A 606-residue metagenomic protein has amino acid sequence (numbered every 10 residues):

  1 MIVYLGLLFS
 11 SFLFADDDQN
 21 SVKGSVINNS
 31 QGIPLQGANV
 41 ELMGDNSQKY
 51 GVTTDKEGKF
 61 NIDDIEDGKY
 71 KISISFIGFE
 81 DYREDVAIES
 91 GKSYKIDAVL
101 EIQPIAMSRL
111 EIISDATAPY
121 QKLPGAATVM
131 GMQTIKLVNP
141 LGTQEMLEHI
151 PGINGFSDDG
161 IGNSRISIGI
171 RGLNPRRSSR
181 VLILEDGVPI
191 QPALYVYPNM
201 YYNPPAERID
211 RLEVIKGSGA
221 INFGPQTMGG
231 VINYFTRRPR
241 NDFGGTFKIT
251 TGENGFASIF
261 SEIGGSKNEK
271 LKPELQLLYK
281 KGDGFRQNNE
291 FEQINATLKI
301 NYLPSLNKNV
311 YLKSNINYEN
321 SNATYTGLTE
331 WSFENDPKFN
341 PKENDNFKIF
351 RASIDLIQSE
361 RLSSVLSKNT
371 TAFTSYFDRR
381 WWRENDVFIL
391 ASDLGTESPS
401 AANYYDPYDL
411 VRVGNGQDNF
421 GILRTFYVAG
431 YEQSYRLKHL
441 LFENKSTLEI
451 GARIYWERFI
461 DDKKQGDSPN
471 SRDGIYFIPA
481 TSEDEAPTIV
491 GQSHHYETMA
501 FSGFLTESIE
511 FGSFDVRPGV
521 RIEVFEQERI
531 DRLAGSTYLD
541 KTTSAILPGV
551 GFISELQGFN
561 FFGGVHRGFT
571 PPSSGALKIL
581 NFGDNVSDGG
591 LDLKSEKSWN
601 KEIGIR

Functional and structural regions predicted by a protein language model:
I27-Q31, A38-D45, S75-F79, E89 (+2 more regions): Short, acidic, small-residue-rich periplasmic hinge/interaction motif at the N-terminus of Gram-negative outer-membrane
D45-K59: Short, acidic Ser/Thr/Gly-rich low-complexity loop/linker segments typical of extracellular and cell-surface proteins
D63, V188-K216: Short acidic/polar hinge/loop motifs at secondary-structure boundaries that mediate gating or recognition
I135, L147, L212-V214, I232-Y234 (+1 more regions): Non-catalytic regulatory/gating segments with a bias toward low-complexity or hydrophobic composition
Q144-P192: Extracytoplasmic beta-strand/coil segments of soluble accessory domains associated with Gram-negative outer-membrane
G244, T251-K281, R286-T324, N346-S364: Transmembrane beta-barrel wall of Gram-negative outer-membrane proteins
S305-N317, K348-D531: Face-selective signature of the C-terminal outer-membrane beta-barrel domain
N320-D336, E526-D531, D540, F552-E602: Surface-exposed extracellular loop regions of Gram-negative outer-membrane beta-barrel proteins, predominantly
